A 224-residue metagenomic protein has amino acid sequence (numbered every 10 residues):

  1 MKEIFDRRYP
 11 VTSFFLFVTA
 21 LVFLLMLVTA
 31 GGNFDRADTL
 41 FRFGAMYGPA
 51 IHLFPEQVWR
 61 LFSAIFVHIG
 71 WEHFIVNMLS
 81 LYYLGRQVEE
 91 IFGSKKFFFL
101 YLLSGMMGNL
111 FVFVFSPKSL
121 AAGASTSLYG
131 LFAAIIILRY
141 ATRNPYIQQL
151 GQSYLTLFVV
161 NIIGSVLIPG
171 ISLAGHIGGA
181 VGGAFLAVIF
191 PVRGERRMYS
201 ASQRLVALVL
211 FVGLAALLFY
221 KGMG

Functional and structural regions predicted by a protein language model:
M1-V11, I162-G224: C-terminal transmembrane module of polytopic alpha-helical membrane proteins
I4-F5, P49-E56, I147-L150: Helix-boundary and loop/linker segments of multi-pass membrane transporters
V11-A124, P169-I171: N-terminal TM1-TM2 helical hairpin plus the immediately adjacent luminal interfacial "cap"
A20, L102-M106, S127, F132 (+3 more regions): Residue-level signature of the transmembrane alpha-helical core of multi-pass small-molecule transporters
F23-A30, V112, S116, L138 (+3 more regions): Structural signal for membrane-spanning alpha-helices in multi-pass inner-membrane proteins, emphasizing helix cores
F74-L81, A122-A134, S172-F190: Alpha-helical transmembrane segments that form the membrane-embedded catalytic/substrate-binding core of multi-pass
V88-G93, T142-L150, V192-S202: Membrane-interface helix-boundary motifs at transmembrane edges
G93-L103, G123-L128, Q148-L155, A201-R204: Cytoplasmic-side transmembrane-helix entry/capping segments in multi-pass membrane proteins
